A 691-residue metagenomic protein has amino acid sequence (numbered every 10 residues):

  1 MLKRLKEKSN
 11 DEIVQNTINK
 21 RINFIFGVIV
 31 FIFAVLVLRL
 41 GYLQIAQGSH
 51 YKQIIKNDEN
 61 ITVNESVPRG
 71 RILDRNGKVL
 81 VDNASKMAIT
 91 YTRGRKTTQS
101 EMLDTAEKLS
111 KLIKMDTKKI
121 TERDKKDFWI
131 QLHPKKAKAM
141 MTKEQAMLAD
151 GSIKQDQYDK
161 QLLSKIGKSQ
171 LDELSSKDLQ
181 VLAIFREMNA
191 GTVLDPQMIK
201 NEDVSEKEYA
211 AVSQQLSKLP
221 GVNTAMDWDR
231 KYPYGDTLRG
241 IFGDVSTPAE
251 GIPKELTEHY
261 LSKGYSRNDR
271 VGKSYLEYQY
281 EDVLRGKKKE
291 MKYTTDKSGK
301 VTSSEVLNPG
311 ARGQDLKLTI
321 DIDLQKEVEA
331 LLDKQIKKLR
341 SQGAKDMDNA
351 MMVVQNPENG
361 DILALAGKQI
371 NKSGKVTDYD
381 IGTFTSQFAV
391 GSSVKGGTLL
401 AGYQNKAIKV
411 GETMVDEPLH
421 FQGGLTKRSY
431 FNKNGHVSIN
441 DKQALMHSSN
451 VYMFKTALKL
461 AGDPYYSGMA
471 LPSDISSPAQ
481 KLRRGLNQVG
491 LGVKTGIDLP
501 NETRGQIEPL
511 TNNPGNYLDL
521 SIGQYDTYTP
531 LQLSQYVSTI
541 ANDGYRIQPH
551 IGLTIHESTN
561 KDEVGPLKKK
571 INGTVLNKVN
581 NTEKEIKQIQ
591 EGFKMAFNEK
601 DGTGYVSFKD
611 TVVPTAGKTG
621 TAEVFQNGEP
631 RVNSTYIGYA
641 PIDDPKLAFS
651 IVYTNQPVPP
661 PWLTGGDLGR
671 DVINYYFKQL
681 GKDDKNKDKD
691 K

Functional and structural regions predicted by a protein language model:
M1-Y278, D282, M291-V301, A457 (+1 more regions): Membrane-proximal periplasmic segments of bacterial cell-envelope enzymes, especially penicillin-binding proteins
K52-N64, L324-A344: Short, basic/aromatic recognition patches
N64-P68, K288, K345-N349: Short, small/polar residue-rich loop motifs at catalytic or cofactor-binding pockets
E65-S66, T98-L103, N201-Y209, K231-Y234 (+18 more regions): Solvent-exposed, acidic/flexible segments
V81-D82, T294-P309, I320, L324 (+3 more regions): Beta-lactam-recognizing serine transpeptidase/beta-lactamase-like catalytic domain environment
S100-K111, A210, Q214, R239 (+14 more regions): Solvent-exposed, polar/charged alpha-helical surfaces in well-ordered, non-transmembrane soluble domains, broadly
V212, L276-K289, Y293, V301-K338 (+1 more regions): N-terminal leader/targeting segments and the immediately adjacent pre-domain N-terminus
G391-L400: Active/ligand-binding-proximal structured segments within catalytic/core domains that scaffold catalytic residues
